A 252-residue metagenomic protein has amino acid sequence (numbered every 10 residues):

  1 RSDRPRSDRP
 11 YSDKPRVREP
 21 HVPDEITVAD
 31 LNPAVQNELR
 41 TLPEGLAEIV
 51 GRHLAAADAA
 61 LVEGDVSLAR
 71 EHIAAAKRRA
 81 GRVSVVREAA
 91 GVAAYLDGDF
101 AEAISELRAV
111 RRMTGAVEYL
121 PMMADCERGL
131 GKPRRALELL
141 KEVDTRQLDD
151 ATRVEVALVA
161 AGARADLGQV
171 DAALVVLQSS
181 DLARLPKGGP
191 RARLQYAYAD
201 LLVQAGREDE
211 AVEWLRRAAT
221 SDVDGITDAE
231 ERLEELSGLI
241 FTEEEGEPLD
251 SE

Functional and structural regions predicted by a protein language model:
R1-R40, E44, F241-E252: Basic Arg/Gly/Lys-rich low-complexity intrinsically disordered segments
K14-R16, L46-H53, A80-R87, T114-M122 (+2 more regions): Generic helix N-cap/helix-start motif at coil->alpha-helix transitions
T41-R78, A89: Alpha-helical segment of the N-proximal tetratricopeptide repeat
A56, A89-A90, M123, A160 (+3 more regions): Structural register within alpha-helical repeat arrays
A59, A93, A124-C126, A163 (+1 more regions): Residue-level signature for tetratricopeptide repeat
E63-G64, D97, L130, L167 (+2 more regions): Structural motif corresponding to the intra-repeat A-B loop/turn of tetratricopeptide repeats
M113-A116, T145-R146, V175-D181, G206-T227 (+3 more regions): TPR/TPR-like (Sel1-like) alpha-helical repeat modules
